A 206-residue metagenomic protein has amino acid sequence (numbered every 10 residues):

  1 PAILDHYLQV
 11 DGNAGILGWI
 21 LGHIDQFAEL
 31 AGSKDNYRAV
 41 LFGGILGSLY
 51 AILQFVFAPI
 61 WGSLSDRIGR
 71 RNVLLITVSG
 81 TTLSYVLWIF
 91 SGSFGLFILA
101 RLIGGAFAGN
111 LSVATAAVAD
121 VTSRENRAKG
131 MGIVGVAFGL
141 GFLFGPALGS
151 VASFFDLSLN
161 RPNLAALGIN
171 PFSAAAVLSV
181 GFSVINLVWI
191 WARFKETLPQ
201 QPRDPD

Functional and structural regions predicted by a protein language model:
G12-L49: Loop-to-transmembrane helix entry
G43-W61: Central cavity-lining transmembrane alpha-helices of secondary-active solute carriers, predominantly the Major
G47, A51, V78, M131-G139: Small-residue-rich transmembrane alpha-helices and their cytosolic helix-loop interfaces in multi-pass secondary
F55-F94: Conserved MFS/SLC helix-loop-helix module at the cytosolic interface between two early adjacent transmembrane helices
V78-Y85, G104, F182-N186: MFS 12-TM fold signature
A100-F138: Cytoplasmic helix-loop-helix junction between adjacent transmembrane helices in 12-TM secondary transporters
M131-F154: Glycine-rich segments within core transmembrane alpha-helices of 12-TM secondary carriers
V180-Q200: C-terminal membrane-cytosol helix-exit motif in multi-pass small-molecule transporters
